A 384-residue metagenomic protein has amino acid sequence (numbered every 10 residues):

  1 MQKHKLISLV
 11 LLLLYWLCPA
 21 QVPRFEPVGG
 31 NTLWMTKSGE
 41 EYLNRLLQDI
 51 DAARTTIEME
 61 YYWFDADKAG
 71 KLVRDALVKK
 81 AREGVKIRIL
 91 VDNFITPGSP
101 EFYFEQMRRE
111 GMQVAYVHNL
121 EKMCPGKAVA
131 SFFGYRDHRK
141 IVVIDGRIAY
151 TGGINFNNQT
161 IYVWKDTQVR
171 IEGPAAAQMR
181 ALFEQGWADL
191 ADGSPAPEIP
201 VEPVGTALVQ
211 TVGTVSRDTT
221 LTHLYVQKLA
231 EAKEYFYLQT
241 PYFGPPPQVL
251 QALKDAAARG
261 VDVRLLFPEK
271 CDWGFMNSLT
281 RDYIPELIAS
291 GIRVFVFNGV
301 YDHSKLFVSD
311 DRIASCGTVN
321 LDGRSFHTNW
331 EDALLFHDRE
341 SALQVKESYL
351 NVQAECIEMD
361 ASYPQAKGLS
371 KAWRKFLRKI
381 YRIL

Functional and structural regions predicted by a protein language model:
M1-I7: Bacterial N-terminal signal peptides that target proteins for export
H4, W16-L384: Charged, low-complexity intrinsically disordered terminal segments
S8-W16: Bacterial N-terminal signal peptides
